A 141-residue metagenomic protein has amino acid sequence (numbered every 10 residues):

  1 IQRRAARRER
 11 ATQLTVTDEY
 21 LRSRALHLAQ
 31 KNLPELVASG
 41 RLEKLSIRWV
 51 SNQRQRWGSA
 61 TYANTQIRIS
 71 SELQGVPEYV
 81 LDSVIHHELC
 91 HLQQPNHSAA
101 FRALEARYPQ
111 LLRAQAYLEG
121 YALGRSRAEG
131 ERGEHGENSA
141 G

Functional and structural regions predicted by a protein language model:
I1-S83, L92-G141: Active-site-proximal or metal-binding-adjacent scaffold patches in catalytic folds
E88: Walker B catalytic acidic pair
